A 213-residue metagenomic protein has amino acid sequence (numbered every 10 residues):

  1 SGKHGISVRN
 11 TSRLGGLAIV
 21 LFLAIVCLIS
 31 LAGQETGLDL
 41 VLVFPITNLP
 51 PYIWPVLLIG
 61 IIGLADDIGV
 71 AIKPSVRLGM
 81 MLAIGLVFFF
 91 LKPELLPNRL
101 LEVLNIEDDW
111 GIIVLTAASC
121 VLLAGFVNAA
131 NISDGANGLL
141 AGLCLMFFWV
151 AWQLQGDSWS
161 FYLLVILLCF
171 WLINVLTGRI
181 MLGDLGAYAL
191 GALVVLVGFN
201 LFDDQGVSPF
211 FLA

Functional and structural regions predicted by a protein language model:
S1, V20-I61, S119, G138-A213: Alpha-helical transmembrane segments
S1-V20, G63-A83, E107, A124-L143 (+1 more regions): Interhelical loop and helix-boundary elements at the membrane-water interface of polytopic inner-membrane proteins
V8-L14, P45-T47, L104-T116: Short aromatic-rich membrane-water interface segments that cap or initiate transmembrane helices in multi-pass membrane
S12-S30, G85-K92: A generic, lipid-embedded transmembrane alpha helix
V26-V41, L64-A71, F90-L104: Transmembrane alpha-helix boundary signature
L57-I62, M80-L91, L95, A118-N128 (+1 more regions): Membrane-embedded alpha-helical core segments of multi-pass
F90-N98, A124, G178-L182, Q205: Short, highly charged low-complexity linear segments
